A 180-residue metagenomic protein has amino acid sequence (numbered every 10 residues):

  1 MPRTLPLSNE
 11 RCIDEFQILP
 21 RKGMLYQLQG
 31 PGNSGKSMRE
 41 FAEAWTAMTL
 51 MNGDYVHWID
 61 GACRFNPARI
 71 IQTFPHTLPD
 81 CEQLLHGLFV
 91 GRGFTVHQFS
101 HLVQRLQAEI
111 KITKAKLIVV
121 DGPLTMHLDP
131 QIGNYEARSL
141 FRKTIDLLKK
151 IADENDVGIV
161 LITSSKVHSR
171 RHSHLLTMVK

Functional and structural regions predicted by a protein language model:
M1-H76, D80: The Walker A/P-loop phosphate-binding site
Q27, L117-D121, V160: Structural motif
W45, L147-L148: Aromatic/hydrophobic pocket-lining residues that form π-stacking "cages" and hydrophobic walls in ligand
N52, T113, I151-N155: Helix C-cap/helix->beta junction micro-motif
G53-D54, Q83-H86, D156-V157, M178-K180: Short glycine-/polar-rich loops that comprise or flank the Walker A/P-loop and associated switch/sensor motifs
H57-I132: Conserved inter-motif catalytic segment of the P-loop NTP-binding fold
G133-D146: Substrate-gripping "pore-loop 1 plus following alpha2 helix"
K149-K180: Phosphate-binding/switch region of NTP-binding enzymes
